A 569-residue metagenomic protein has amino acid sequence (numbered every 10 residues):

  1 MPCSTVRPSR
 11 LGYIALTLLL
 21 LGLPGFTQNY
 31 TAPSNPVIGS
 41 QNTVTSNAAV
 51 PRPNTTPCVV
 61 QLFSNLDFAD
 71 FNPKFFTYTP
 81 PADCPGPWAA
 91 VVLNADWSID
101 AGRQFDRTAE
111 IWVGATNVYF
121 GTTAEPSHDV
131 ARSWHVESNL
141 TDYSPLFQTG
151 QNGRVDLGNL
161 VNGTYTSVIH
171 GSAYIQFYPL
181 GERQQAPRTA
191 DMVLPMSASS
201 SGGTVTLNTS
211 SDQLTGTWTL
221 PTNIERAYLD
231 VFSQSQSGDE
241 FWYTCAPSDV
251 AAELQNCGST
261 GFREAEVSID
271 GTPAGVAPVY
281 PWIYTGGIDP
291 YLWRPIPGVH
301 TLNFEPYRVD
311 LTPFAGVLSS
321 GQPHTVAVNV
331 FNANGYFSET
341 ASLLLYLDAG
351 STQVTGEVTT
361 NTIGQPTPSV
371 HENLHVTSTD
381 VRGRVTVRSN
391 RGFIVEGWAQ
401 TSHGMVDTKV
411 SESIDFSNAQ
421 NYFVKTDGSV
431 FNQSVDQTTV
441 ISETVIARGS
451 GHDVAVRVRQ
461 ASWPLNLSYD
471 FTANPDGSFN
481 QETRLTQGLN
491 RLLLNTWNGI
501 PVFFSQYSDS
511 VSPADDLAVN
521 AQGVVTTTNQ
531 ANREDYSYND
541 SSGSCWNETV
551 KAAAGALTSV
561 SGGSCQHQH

Functional and structural regions predicted by a protein language model:
P2-I14: Bacterial N-terminal signal peptides that target proteins for export
Y13-G22: Bacterial N-terminal signal peptides
L23-T27: Sec/Tat signal peptide C-region and signal peptidase I cleavage site
Q28-S64, F71-F75, T79-C84, D96-M192 (+4 more regions): Beta-strand-rich ligand-recognition modules
A69-A82, N208-W218: Short beta-strands within extracellular/lumenal beta-sheet-rich domains
D83-V92, L220-Y228: Extended extracellular/luminal ectodomain segments enriched in beta-structured repeat modules
G158-A227, G350-Q400: Flexible, low-complexity coil/linker segments
N208, Q213-L214, S237-C245: A short secondary-structure junction signal
